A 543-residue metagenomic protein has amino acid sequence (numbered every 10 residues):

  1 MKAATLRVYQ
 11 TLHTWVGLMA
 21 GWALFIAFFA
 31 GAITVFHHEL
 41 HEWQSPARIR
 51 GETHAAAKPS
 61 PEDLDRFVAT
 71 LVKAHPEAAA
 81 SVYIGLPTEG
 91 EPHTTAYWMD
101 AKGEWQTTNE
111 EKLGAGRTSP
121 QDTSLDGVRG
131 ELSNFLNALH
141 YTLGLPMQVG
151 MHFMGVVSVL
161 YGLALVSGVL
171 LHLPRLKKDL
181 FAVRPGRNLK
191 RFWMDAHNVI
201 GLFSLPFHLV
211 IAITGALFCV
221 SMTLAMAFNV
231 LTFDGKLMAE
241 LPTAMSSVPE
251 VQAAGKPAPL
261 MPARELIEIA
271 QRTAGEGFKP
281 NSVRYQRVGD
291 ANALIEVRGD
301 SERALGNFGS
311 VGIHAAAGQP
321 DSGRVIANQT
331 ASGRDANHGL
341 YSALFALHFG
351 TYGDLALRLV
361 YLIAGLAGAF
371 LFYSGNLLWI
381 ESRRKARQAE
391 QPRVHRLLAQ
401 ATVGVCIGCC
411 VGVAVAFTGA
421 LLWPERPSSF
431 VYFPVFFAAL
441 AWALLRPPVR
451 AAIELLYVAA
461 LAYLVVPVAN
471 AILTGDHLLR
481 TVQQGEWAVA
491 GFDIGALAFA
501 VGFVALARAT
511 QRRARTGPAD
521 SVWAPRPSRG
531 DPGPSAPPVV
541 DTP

Functional and structural regions predicted by a protein language model:
M1-P543: Conserved histidines in hydrophobic membrane contexts and catalytic metal-binding motifs
